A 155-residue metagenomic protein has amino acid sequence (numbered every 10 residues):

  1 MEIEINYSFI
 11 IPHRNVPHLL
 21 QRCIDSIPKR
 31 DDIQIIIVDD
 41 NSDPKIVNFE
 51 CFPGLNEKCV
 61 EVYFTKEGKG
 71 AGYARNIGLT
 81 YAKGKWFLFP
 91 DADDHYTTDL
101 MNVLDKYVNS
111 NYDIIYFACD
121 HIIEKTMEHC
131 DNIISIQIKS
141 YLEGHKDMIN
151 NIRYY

Functional and structural regions predicted by a protein language model:
Y7-L19, C23, R30, V38: A conserved hydrophobic helix/loop-capping motif in glycosyltransferases and polysaccharide synthases
N15, I27, D40-S42, K69 (+1 more regions): Conserved short acidic donor-positioning loop in nucleotide-sugar-dependent glycosyltransferases
I24-F64: Acidic donor-binding segment of Leloir-type glycosyltransferases
K45, D94-K106: Acidic donor-binding/catalytic loop of UDP-sugar-dependent glycosyltransferases, especially processive GT2
N56-K58, Y73, N102-Y155: Flexible acidic/His/Gly-enriched loops in nucleotide-sugar-dependent glycosyltransferase catalytic domains
K66-A82: Glycine-rich, basic loop-to-helix element that forms the pyrophosphate-binding segment of sugar-nucleotide handling
F87: Short aromatic/hydrophobic "clamp" motif used to bind/position activated sugar donors
